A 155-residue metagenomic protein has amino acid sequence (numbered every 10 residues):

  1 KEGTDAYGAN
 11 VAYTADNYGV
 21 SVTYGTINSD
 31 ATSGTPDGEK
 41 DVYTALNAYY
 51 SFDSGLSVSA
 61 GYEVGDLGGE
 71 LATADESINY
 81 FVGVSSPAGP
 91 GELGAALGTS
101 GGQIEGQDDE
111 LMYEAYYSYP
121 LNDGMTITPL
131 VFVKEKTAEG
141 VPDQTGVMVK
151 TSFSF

Functional and structural regions predicted by a protein language model:
K1-A12, L111: Aromatic- and glycine-enriched pocket-lining scaffold segments that form the walls of small-molecule binding clefts
A12-M112: Detector for outer-membrane/organellar transmembrane beta-barrel domains, recognizing the amphipathic beta-strand
G65-D66, L111, E135, T145-G146 (+1 more regions): Conserved structured catalytic cores and adjacent interaction surfaces of nucleotide-binding/hydrolyzing enzymes
A72-A74, G140-D143: Short glycine/threonine-rich loop-to-helix capping motif typified by GTGT followed within a few residues by an Asp-Pro
A95, Y117, P129, T151: Hydrophobic, well-ordered secondary-structure elements that form the walls of internal hydrophobic environments
Q103-G106, M125, E135-G140: Short active-site-adjacent structural elements
E114-S118, M125-T128, K136: C-terminal transmembrane helix-loop-helix hairpin of multi-pass membrane proteins
Y119, M125, D143-F155: Outer-membrane beta-barrel "beta-signal"
